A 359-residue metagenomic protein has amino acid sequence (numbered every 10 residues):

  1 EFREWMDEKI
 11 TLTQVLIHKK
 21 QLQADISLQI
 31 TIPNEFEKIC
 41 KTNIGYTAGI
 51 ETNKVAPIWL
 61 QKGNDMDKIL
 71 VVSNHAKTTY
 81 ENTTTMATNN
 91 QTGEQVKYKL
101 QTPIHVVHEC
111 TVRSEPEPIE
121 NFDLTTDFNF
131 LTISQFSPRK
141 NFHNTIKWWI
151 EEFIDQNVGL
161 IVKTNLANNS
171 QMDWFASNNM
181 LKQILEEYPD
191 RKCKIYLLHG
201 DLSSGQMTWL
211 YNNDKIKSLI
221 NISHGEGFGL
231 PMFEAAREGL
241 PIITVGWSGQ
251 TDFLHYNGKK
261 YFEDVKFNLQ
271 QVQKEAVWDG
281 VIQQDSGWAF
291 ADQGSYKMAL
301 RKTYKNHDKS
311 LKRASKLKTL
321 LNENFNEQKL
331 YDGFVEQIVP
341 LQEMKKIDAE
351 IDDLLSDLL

Functional and structural regions predicted by a protein language model:
F2-Y80: Extended catalytic core of nucleotide-activated donor transferases of GT-like folds
K68-P116, K266: Donor nucleotide-sugar binding/catalytic pocket of nucleotide-sugar-dependent glycosyltransferases
F122-K140, I146-I150, L160-V162: Conserved donor-binding/catalytic core segment of Leloir-type glycosyltransferases
L166, N268-L359: C-terminal amphipathic helix plus adjacent low-complexity, charged tail appended to glycosyltransferase catalytic
Q171-L210, K217-S218: Nucleotide-activated donor-binding/catalytic signature segment of Leloir-type glycosyltransferases, i.e., the conserved
K215-K217, G239: A short alpha->beta transition loop at the rim of the catalytic pocket in nucleotide-sugar-dependent
H224: Aromatic "clamp/platform" in nucleotide-sugar-dependent glycosyltransferases that forms part of the donor/acceptor
P241-T244, K260-D264: Short hydrophobic beta-strand element within catalytic cores of glycosyltransferases and related nucleotide-activated
